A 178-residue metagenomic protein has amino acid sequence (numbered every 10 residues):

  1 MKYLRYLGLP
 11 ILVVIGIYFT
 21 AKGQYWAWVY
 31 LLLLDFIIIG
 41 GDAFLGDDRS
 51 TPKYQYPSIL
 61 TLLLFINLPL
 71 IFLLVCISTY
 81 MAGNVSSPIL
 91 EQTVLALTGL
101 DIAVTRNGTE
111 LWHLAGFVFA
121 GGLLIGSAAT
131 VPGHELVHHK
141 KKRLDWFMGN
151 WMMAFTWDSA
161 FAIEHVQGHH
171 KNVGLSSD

Functional and structural regions predicted by a protein language model:
M1-G8: N-terminal membrane topogenic signal
V14-W28: Short, hydrophobic transmembrane alpha-helix segments
Y25-W28, A103-A120: Hydrophobic alpha-helical transmembrane segments
V29-D48, I71-F72, I125-T130: Central hydrophobic cores of alpha-helical transmembrane segments in multi-pass inner-membrane proteins across all
F44-S50, F72-W112, V131-E135: Transmembrane alpha-helix boundary signature
R49-I71, M148-G149: Juxtamembrane helix-capping/reentrant segments at transmembrane boundaries
L64-S78, A120-I125: Hydrophobic alpha-helical transmembrane segments of multi-pass integral membrane proteins
F117-D178: Membrane-embedded catalytic scaffold of the fatty acid hydroxylase/desaturase
